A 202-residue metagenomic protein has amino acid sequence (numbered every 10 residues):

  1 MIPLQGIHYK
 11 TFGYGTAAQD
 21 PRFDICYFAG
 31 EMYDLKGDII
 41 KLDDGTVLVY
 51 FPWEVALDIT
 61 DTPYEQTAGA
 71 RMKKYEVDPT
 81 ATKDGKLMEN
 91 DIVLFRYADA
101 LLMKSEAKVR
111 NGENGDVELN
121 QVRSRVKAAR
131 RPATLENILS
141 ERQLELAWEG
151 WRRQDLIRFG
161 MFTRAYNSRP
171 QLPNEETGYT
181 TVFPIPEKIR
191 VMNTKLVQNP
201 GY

Functional and structural regions predicted by a protein language model:
M1, D84-L87, I92-L94, R123 (+1 more regions): Long, intrinsically disordered, low-complexity segments
K10-R96: Flexible, polar/acidic helix-loop-strand segments at domain edges
D20-F23, D91-V122, E136-A147: Extended, hydrophobic/aromatic-rich amphipathic alpha-helical segments that build helical scaffolds
K36, N111-E113, V117-E118, A128 (+1 more regions): A generic "cationic amphipathic patch" detector
